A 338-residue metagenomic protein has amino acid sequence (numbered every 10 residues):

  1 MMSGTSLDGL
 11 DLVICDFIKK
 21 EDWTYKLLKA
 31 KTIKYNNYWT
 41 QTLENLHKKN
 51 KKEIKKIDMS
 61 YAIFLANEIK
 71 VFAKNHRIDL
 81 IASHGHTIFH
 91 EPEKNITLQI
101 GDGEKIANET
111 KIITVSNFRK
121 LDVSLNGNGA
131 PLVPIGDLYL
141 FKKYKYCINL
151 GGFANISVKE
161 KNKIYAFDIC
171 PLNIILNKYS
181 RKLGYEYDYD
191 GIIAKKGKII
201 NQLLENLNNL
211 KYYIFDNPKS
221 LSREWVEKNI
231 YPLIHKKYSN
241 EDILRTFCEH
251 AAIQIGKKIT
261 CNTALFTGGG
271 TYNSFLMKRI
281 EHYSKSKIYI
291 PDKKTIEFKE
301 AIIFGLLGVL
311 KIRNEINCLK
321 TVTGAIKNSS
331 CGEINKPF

Functional and structural regions predicted by a protein language model:
M1, P92-T97, E104, N108 (+1 more regions): Phosphate-binding/catalytic loop of phosphoryl-transfer enzymes
T5, G9-I33, N162-A252, C261 (+3 more regions): Conserved ATP-utilizing enzyme core subdomain
D16-E68, K74: Glycine-rich nucleotide/cofactor/substrate-binding loop typically near the N-terminus or early in the first domain
K49-G103: Short beta-strand-loop/turn "lid" adjacent to the catalytic site in phosphate-handling enzymes
I78-D79, K145, N262-A264: Conserved acidic residues
I88, N262-Y283: Glycine-rich phosphate-binding loops at beta-strand->alpha-helix junctions
Y187-I192, A252-I253, N273-S286: Extended, folded domain segments that form the structural surfaces/walls around functional sites
Y283-I303: Conserved phosphate-binding/catalytic loops in two-lobed NTP-binding clefts
